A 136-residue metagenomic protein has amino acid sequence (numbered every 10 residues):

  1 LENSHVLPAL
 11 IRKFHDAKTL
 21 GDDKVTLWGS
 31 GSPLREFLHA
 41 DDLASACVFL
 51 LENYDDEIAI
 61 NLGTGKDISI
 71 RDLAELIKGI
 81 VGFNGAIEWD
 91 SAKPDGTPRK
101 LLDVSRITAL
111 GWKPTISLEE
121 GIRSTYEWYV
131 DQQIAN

Functional and structural regions predicted by a protein language model:
L1-N3, K24: Active-site "gating" loop of Rossmann-like NAD(P)-dependent oxidoreductase/epimerase domains
V6: Short, charged phosphate-coordinating catalytic segments
A9-L10, F14-N136: C-terminal substrate-binding subdomain of Rossmann-fold SDR/epimerase-dehydratase oxidoreductases
